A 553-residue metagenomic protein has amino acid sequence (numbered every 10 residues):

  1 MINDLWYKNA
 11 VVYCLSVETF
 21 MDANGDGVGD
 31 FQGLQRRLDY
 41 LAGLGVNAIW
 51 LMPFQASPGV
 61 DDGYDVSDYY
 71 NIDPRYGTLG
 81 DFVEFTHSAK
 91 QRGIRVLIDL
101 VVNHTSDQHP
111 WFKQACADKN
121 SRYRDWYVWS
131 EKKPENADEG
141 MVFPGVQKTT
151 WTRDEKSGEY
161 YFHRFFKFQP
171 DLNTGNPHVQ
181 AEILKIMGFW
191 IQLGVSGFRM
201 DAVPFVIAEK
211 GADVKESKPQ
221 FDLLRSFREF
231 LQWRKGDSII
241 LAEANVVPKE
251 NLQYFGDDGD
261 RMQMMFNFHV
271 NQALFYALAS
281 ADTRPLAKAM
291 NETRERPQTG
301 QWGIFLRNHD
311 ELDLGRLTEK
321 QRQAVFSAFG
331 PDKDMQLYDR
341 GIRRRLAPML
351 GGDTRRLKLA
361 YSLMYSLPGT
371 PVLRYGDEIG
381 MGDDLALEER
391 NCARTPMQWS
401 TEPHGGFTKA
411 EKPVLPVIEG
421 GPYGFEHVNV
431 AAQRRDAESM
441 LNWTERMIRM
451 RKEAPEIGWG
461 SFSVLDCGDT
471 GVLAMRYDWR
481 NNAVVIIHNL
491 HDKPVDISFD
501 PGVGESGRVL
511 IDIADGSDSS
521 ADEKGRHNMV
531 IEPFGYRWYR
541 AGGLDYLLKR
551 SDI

Functional and structural regions predicted by a protein language model:
M1-I553: Active-site and adjacent substrate-binding regions of carbohydrate-active enzymes
